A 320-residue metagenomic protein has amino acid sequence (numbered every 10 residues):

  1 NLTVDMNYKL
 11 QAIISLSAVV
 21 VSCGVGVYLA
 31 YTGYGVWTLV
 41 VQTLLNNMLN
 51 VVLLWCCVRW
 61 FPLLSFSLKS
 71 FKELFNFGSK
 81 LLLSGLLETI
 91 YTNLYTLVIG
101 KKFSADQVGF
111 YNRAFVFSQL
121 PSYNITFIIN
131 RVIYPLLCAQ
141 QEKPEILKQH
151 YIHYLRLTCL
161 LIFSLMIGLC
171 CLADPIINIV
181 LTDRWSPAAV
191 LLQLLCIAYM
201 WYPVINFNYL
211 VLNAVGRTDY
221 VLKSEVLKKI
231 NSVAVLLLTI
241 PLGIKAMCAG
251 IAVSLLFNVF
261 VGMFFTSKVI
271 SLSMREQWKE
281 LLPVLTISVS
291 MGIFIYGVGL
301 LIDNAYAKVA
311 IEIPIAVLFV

Functional and structural regions predicted by a protein language model:
N1-T3, I14-G26, L39-W55, S84 (+7 more regions): Short runs within selected transmembrane alpha-helices of multi-pass transporters and secretion channels
T3-V4, P62, A114, S118-I162 (+1 more regions): Helix-loop junctions and terminal segments of transmembrane helices in multi-pass membrane transport/translocation
K9, I13, V52-L97, Q107 (+2 more regions): Interhelical loop/hinge segments that connect adjacent transmembrane helices in multipass membrane
G24, Y28, T32, T126 (+4 more regions): Alpha-helical transmembrane segments of multi-pass membrane transport and lipid-handling proteins
Y28-A30, T89-L120, P135-A139, D174-R184: Helix-terminus/linker motif at the lipid-water interface of multi-pass membrane proteins
V36, E73-F77, L81, L97-Q119 (+3 more regions): Interfacial/gating helices of multi-pass transporter permease domains
M48, K80, Y95-L97, G109-T126 (+3 more regions): Alpha-helical transmembrane segments of polytopic membrane transporters and translocases
K279-V320: Transmembrane alpha-helical segments of multi-pass transport proteins
